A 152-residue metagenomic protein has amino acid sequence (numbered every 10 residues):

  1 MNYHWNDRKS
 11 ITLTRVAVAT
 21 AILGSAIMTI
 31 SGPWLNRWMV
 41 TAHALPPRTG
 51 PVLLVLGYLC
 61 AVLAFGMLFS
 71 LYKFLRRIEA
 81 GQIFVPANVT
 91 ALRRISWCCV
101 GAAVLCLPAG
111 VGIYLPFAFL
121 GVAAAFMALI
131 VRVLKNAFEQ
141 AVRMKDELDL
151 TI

Functional and structural regions predicted by a protein language model:
M1-M28: Cytosolic juxtamembrane helix and N-cap/initiation of the first transmembrane helix
V18-T29, A64-S70, V100-C106, A124: Helical transmembrane-bundle signal
T29-A64: Membrane-helix boundary elements
H43-P47, L115-A124: Non-cytosolic membrane-interface motifs at loop->transmembrane helix junctions
F65-P86: Membrane-helix interface/capping segments
I83-I95: Short, amphipathic, aromatic/basic-enriched membrane-interface segments that mark the entry/exit of transmembrane
R93-P116: Hydrophobic alpha-helical transmembrane segments of integral membrane proteins
A124-I152: Terminal transmembrane helical module of multi-pass membrane proteins
